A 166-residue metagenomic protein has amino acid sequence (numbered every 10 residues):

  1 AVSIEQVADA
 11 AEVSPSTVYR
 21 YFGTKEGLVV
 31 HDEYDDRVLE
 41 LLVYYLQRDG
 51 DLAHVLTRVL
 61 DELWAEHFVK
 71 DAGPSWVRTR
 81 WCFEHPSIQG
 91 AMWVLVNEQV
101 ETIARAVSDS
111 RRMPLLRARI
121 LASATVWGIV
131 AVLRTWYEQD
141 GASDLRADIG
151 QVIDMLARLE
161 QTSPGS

Functional and structural regions predicted by a protein language model:
A1-S3, T24: Residues that mark the N-terminal boundary/hinge immediately upstream of a DNA-recognition element
I4, E33-L41: Short, basic, alpha-helical segments at the C-terminal edge of helix-turn-helix-like DNA-binding modules
E5, S16: Residues within helix-turn-helix
D9: Alpha-helical residues within the helix-turn-helix
E12-V13, Y19-H31: HTH DNA-binding helix-turn interface
E40-R78: Hydrophobic alpha-helical connector segments
H85-R111, L116-S123: Amphipathic alpha-helical packing segments from all-alpha helical-bundle domains
S110-D154: Hydrophobic/aromatic-rich alpha-helical bundle segments in the mid-to-C-terminal region
